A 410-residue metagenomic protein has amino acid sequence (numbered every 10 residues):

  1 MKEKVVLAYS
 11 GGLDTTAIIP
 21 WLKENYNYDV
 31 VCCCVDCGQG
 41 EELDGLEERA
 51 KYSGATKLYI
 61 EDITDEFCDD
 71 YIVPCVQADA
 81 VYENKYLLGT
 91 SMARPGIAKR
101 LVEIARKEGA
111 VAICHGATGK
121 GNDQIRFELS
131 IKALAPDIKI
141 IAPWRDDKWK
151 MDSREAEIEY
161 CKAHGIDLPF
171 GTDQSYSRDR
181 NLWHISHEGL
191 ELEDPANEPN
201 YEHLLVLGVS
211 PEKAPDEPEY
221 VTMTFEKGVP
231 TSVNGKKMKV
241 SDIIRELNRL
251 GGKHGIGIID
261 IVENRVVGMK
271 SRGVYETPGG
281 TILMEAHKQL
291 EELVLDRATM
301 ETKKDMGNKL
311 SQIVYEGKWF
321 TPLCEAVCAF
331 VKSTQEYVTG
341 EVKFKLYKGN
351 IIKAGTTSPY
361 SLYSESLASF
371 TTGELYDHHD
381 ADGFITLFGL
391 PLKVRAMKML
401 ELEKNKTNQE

Functional and structural regions predicted by a protein language model:
K2-E410: Nucleotide-activated chemistry modules centered on ATP-dependent adenylation/adenylyltransferase
